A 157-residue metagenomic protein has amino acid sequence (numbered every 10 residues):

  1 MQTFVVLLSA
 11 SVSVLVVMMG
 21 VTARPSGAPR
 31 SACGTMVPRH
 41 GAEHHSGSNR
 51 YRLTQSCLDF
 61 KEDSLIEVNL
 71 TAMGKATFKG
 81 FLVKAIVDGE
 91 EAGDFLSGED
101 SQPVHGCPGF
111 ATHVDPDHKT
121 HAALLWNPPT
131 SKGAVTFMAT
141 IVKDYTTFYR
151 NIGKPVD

Functional and structural regions predicted by a protein language model:
Q2-D157: Long, disordered, Ser/Thr/Pro-rich
